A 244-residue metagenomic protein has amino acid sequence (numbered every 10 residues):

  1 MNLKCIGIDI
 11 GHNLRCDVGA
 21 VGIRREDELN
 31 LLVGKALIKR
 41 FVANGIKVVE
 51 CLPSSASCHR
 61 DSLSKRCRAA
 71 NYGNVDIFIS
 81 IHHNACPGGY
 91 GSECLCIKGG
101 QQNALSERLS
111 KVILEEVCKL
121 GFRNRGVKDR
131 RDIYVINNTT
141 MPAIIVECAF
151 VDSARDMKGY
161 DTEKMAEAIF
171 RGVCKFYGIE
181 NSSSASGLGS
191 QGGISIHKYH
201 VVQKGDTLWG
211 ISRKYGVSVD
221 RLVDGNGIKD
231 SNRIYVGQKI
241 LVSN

Functional and structural regions predicted by a protein language model:
N2-C5, R15-C16, E28-Q191, H197: Active-site-proximal helix/loop segments of hydrolytic enzymes
I8, L222: Conserved hydrophobic/aromatic packing and binding residues within compact polymer-binding modules
I10-I23: Glycine-rich N-terminal loop/short-helix segment of MobA-like nucleotidyltransferase
S190-D220, Q238, N244: Primarily a LysM-type cell-wall glycan-binding module
D230, V242: Short beta-strand "wing" residues that participate in macromolecule-binding interfaces
